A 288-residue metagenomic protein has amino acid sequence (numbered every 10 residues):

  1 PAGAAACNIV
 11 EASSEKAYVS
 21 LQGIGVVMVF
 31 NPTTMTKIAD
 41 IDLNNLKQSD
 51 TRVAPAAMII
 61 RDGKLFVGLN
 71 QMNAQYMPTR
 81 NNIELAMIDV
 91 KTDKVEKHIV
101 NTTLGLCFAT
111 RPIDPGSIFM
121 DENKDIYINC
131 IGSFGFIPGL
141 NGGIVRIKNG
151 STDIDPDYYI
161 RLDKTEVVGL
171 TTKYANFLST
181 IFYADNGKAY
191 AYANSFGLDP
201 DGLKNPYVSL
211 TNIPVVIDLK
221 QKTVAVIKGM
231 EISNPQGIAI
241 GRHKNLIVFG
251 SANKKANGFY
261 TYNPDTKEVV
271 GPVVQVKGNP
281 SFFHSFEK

Functional and structural regions predicted by a protein language model:
P1, D40-T51, V95-I113, D153-N176 (+2 more regions): Surface-exposed loop and turn segments in beta-propeller and other repeat-based domains that flank or scaffold
P1-K16, S20-M28, P32-A57: Asp-box/WD-like beta-propeller blade repeats and closely related beta-sheet repeat scaffolds
N8-A12, A54-R61, D114-N123, Y174-N186 (+2 more regions): Structural signature of eukaryotic scaffold interfaces centered on beta-propeller domains
K16-A17, K64-V67, K124-I128, G187-A191 (+1 more regions): Entry beta-strands of beta-propeller and related beta-repeat scaffolds
N31, T79-D93, L140-T152, Y207-L219 (+1 more regions): Beta-propeller blade signature
L46-A109, I113, E122: Solenoidal tandem-repeat scaffolds enriched in leucines and small polar residues
V67-N82, Y127-G143, A191-S209: Short, conserved, GDST-rich strand-edge loop motifs in beta-rich repeat architectures
Y174-S251: Loop/turn-rich, solvent-exposed surfaces of beta-rich toroidal or solenoidal domains
